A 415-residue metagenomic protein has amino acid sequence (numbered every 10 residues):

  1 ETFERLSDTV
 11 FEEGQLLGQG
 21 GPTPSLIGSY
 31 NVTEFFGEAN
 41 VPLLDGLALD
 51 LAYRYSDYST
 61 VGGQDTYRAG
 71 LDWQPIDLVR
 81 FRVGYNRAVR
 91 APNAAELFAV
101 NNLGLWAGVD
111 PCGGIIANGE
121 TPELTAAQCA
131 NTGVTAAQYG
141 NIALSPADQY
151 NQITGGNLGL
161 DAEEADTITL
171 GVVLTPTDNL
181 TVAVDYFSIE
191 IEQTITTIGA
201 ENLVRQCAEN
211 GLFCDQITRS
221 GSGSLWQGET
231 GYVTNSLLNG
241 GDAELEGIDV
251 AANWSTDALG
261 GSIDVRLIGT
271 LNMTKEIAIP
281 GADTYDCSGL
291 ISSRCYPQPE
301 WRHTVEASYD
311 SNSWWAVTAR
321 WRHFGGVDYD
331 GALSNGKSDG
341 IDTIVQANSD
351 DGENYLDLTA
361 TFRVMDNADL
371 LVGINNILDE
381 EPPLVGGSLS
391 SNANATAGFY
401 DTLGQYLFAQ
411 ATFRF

Functional and structural regions predicted by a protein language model:
E1, L26-I76, A165-D166, T318-R322: Surface-exposed extracellular loop regions of Gram-negative outer-membrane beta-barrel proteins
E1-D50, I279-S308: Outer-membrane beta-barrel transmembrane domain signature of Gram-negative proteins, especially the mid-to-C-terminal
E1-E4, Y53-S59, Y85-A91, F98-V100 (+8 more regions): Transmembrane beta-strands of outer-membrane beta-barrel pores
T33-A39, D65-L71, V79, G156 (+5 more regions): Hydrophobic, lipid-facing positions within transmembrane beta-strands of outer-membrane proteins
G46-L49, D77-F81, D178-V182, G260-I263 (+4 more regions): Repeated loop/turn-to-beta-strand initiation elements of outer-membrane beta-barrel proteins
P92-V182, V233-I248, Q298-W301, Y400-G404: Outer-membrane beta-barrel signature, preferentially recognizing the C-terminal barrel domain of Gram-negative
T181, M273, R322-N335, T361-F415: C-terminal beta-signal and adjacent terminal beta-strands/loops of Gram-negative outer-membrane beta-barrel proteins
T181-A332: Gram-negative outer-membrane beta-barrel transporters
